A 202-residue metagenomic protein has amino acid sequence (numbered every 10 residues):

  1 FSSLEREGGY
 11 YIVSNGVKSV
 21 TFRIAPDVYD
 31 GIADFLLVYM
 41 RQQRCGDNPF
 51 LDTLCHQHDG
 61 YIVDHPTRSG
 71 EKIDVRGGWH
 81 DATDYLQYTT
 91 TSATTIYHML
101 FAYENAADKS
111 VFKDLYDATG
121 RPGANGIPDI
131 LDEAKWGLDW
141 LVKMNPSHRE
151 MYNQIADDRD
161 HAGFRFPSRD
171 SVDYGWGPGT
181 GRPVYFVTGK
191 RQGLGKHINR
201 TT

Functional and structural regions predicted by a protein language model:
F1-Y39, Q43: Extended acidic/polar, glycine-enriched regions that form or flank non-catalytic beta-rich accessory modules
E7, N105, K109, M144-S147: Alpha-solenoid helical repeat scaffolds
Y11, D34-L36, D52, T91 (+2 more regions): Generic alpha-helix signal with a bias toward terminal, lower-confidence helices and secondary-structure junctions
S14-G16, P26, M99, N145 (+1 more regions): Glycine-rich, histidine-containing beta strand-loop boundary motifs that form or position
I24-A25, S110, R149: Residue-level detector of alpha-helical recognition elements and their boundaries
R41-T91, D114, T119-T202: Extended ligand-binding groove/face enriched in aromatic
Y97-A107: Short glycine/serine- and small hydrophobic-enriched flexible loop segments
